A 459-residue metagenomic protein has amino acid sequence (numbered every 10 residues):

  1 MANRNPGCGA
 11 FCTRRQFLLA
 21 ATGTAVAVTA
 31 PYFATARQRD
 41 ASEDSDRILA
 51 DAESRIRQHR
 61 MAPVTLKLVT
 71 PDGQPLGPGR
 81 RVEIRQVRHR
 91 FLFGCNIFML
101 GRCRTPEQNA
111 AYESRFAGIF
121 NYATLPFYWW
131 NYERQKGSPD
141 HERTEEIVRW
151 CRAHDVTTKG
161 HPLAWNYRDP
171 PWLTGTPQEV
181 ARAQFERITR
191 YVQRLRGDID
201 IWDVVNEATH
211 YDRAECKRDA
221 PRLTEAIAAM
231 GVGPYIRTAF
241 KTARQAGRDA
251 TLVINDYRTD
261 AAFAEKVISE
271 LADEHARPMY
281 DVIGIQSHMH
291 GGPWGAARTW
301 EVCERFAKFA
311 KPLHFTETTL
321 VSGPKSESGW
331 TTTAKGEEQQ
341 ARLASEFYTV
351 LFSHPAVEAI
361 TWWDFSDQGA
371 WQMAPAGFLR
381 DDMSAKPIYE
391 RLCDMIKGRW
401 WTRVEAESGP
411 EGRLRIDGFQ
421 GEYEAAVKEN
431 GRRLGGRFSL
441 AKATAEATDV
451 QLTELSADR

Functional and structural regions predicted by a protein language model:
M1-C12, A25-A27: N-terminal secretory signal peptides
T13-A21: N-terminal export leaders
R37-L100, R134-Q135, K159, G231-P234 (+4 more regions): Beta-strand-rich domain onsets/edges
Q108-G118, R415-E422: Short Pro-Gly-centered beta-turn/loop motif in secreted/extracellular proteins
Y122-Q135, E145-A250: Substrate-binding cleft and catalytic face of glycoside hydrolase catalytic domains, especially the flexible beta-alpha
E146, R152, A226-I254, A262-G329 (+2 more regions): Glycoside hydrolase catalytic-domain groove-lining segments
D203, A208-A229, Y235, T242 (+7 more regions): Aromatic-rich peripheral "rim/lid" segments of glycoside hydrolase catalytic domains that contact and position glycan
G421-G431: A short, solvent-exposed beta-strand micro-motif common in secreted/extracellular proteins
